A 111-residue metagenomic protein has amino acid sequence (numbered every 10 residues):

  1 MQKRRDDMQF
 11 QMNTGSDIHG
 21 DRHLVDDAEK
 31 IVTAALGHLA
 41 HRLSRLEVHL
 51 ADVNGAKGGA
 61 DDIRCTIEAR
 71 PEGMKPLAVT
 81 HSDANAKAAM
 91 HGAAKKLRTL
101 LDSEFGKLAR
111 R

Functional and structural regions predicted by a protein language model:
M1-R111: N-terminal, polar/charged subdomain of small-to-medium soluble alpha/beta proteins
